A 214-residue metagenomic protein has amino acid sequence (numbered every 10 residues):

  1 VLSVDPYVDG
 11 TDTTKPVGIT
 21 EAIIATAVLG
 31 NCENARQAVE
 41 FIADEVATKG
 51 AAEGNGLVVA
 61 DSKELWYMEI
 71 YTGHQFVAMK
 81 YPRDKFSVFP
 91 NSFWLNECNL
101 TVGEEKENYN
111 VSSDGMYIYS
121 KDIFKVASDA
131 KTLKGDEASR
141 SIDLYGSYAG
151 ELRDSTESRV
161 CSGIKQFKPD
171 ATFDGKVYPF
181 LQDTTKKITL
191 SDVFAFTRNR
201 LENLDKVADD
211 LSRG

Functional and structural regions predicted by a protein language model:
V1-T14, L211-G214: A glycine-rich, hydrophobic loop/mini-helix early in the fold
V1-V4, W66-M68, F86-V88: Short hydrophobic-aromatic micro-motifs
V8-K49, S92-I118: Compact, glycine/acidic-enriched structural inserts
G10, L65-Y67, Q75, L95-N96: Flexible loop/turn segments at secondary-structure boundaries
V39, G50, S62-L65, N96-G214: C-terminus-biased signal that marks the final domain/tail of proteins
G50-A52, E69-Y71: Extracellular/periplasmic catalytic domains that process cell-envelope and extracellular macromolecules
N55-A60, L65-M68, F76-A78: Short beta-strand scaffold segments in enzyme catalytic cores
G73-N91: Acidic, His- and aromatic-enriched active-site or binding-groove loops in soluble protein domains that engage sugars
